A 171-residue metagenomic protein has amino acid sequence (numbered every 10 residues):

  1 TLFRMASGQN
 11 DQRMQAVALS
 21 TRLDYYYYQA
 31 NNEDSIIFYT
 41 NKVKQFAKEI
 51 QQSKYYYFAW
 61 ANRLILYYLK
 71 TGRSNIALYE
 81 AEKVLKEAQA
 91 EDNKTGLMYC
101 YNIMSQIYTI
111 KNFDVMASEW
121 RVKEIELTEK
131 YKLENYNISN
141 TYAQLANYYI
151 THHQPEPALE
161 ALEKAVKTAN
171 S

Functional and structural regions predicted by a protein language model:
T1-S171: A "functional boundary" signal
